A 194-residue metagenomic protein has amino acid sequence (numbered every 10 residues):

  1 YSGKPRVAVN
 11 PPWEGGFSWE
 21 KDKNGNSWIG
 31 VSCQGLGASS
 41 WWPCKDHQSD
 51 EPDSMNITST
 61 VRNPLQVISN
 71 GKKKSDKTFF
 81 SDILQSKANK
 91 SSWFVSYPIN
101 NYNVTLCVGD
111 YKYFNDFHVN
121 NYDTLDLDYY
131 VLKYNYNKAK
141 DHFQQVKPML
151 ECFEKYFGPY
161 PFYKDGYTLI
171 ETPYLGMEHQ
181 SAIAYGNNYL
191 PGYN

Functional and structural regions predicted by a protein language model:
Y1-K21, K87: A surface-exposed beta-strand-loop module
P12, S18, S27, S40-W41 (+1 more regions): Residues in intrinsically disordered, low-complexity segments of regulatory proteins
E20, N24-Q34: The feature marks proteins involved in alpha-glucan
V31-S40, C44-N194: Hydrophobic helix-coil surface modules that form long, contiguous segments used for peptide/substrate interaction
